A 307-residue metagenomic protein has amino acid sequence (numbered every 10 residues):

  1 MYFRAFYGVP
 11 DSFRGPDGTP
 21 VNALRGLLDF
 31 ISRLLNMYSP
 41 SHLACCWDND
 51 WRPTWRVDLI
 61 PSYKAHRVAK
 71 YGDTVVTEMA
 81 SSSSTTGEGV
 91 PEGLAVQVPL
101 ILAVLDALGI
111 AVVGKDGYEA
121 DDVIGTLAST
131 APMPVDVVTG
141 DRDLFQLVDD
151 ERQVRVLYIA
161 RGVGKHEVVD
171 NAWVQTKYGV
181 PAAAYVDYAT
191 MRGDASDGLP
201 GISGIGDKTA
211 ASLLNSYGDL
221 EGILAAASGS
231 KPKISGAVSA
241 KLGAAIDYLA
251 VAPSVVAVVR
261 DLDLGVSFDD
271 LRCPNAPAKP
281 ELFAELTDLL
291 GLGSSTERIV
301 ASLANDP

Functional and structural regions predicted by a protein language model:
M1-V138, R142-V163, L249-V251, A257-V266 (+1 more regions): Noncatalytic, basic helical substrate-engagement surface that gates or grips nucleic-acid strands
S39-A44, S62, H66, V76 (+3 more regions): Non-catalytic nucleic-acid-binding/docking modules located in mid-to-C-terminal regions of nucleic-acid enzymes
